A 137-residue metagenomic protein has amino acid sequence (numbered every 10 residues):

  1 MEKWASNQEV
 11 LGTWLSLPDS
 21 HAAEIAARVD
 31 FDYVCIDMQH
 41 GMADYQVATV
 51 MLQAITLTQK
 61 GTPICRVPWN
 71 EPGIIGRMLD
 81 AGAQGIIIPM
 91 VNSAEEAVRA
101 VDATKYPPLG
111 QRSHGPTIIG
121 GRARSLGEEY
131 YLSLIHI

Functional and structural regions predicted by a protein language model:
M1-G12, L126-L132: N-terminal amphipathic alpha-helix/helix-capping segment at the start of soluble metabolic enzymes
L11-T13, V34-I36, P63-C65, I86-I88: Hydrophobic faces of well-ordered beta-strands that scaffold small-molecule active sites in alpha/beta enzyme cores
S16-A27, N70-R77: Short, acidic/polar
A22, V29-V50: Glycine-rich, proline-tolerant flexible connector loops at the mouths of alpha/beta enzymes
A27-R28, M51-T58, L79-D80: Acidic (Asp/Glu)-rich catalytic clusters
V29-Y33, D80-G85, K105-Y106: Glycine-enriched alpha-helix->loop->beta-strand junction motifs that scaffold or abut catalytic
H40-A54, E71-I74, N92-P107, R122-G127: Active-site-adjacent beta->alpha loops and helix N-cap segments on the catalytic face of soluble alpha/beta enzymes
I135-I137: Conserved small/polar residues in nucleotide/adenosyl-binding loops
